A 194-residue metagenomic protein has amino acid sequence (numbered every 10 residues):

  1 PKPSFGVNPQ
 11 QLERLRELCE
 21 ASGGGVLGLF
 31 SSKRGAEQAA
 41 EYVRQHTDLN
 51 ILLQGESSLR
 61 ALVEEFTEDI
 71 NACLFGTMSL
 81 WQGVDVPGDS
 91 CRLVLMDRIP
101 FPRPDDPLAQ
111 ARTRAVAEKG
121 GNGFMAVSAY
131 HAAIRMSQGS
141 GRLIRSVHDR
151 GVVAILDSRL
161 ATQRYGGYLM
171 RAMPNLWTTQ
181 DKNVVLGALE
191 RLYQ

Functional and structural regions predicted by a protein language model:
P1-Q194: ASCE RecA-like P-loop NTPase motor cores that couple ATP hydrolysis to mechanical translocation on nucleic acids
